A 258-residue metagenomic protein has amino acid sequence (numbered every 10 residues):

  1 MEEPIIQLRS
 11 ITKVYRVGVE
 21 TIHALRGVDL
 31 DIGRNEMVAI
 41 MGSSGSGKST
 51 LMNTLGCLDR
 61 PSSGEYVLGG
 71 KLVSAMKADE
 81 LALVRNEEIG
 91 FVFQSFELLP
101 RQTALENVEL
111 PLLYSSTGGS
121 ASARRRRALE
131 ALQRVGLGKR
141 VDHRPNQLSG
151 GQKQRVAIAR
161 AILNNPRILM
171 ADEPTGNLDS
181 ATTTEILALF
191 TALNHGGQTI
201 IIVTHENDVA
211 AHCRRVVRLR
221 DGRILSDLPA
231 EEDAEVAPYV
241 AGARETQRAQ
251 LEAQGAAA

Functional and structural regions predicted by a protein language model:
E3-L219: ABC family nucleotide-binding domain
R223-A249: Conserved beta-strand-loop-alpha-helix hinge in the C-terminal portion of ABC ATPase nucleotide-binding domains
E252-A258: Long, low-complexity, intrinsically disordered segments
